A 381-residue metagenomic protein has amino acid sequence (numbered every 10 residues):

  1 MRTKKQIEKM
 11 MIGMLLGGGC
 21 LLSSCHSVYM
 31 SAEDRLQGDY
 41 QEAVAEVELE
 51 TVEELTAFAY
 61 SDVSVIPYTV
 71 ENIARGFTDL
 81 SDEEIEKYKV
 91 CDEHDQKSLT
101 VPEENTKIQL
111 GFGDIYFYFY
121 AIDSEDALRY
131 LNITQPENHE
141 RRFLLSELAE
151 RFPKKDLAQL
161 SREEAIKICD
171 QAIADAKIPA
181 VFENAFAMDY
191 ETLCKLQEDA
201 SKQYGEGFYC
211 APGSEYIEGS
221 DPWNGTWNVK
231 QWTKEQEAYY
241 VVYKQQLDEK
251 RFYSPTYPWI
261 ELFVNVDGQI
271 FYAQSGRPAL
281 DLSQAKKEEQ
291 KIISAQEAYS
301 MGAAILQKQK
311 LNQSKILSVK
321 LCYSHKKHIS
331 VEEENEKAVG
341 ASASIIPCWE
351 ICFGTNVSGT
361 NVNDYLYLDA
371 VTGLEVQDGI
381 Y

Functional and structural regions predicted by a protein language model:
R2, C25-F252: Preferential activation on post-signal-peptide N-terminal prodomains/segments of secreted or lumenal proteins
R2-M30: Sec-dependent N-terminal signal peptides of Gram-positive bacterial secreted proteins and lipoproteins
Y40-A43, L148, A298, G302 (+1 more regions): Generic structural signal of hydrophobic/aromatic residues within well-ordered alpha-helices of folded domains
F119-E150, Y257-K291, L366-Y381: A short, surface-exposed interaction/processing loop segment used at functional sites
I168-I260, N265-V357: Segments that shape or occlude catalytic/ligand-binding pockets
V357-S358, V376: Hydrophobic, well-ordered secondary-structure scaffolds
N361-V362: Structural motif
